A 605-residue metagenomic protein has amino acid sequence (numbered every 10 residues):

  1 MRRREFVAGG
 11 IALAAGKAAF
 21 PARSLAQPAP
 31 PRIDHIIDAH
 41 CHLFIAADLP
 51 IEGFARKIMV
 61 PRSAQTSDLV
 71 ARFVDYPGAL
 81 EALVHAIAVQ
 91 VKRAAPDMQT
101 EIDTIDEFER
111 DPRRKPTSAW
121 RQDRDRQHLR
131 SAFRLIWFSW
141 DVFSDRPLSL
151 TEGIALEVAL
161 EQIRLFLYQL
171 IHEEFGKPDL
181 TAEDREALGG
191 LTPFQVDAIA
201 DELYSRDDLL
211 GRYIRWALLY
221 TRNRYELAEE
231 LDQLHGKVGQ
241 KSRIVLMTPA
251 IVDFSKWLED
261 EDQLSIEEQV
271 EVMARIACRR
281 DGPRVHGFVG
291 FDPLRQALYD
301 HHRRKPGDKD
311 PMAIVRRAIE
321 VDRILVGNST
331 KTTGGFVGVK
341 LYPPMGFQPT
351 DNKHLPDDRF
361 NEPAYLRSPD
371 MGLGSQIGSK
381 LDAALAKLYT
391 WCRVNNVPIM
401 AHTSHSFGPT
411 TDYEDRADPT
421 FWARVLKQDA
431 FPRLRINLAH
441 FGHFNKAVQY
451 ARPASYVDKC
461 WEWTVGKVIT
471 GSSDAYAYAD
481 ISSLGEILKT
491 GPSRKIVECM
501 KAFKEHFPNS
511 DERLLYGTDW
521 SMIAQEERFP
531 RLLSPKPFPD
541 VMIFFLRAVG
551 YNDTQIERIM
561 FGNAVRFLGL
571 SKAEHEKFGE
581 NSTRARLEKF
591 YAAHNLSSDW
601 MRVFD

Functional and structural regions predicted by a protein language model:
E5-A26: N-terminal export signals
S24-Q27, R433-D605: H/E-rich (His + Asp/Glu) clusters that bind or coordinate divalent metals
L25-A55, M59, S63: Replace "His-x-His-based motif
I36-A46, M400-S404, L438-F441: Histidine-centered catalytic micro-motifs
C41, M59-R110, S118, D141 (+4 more regions): Divalent metal-dependent hydrolysis catalytic cores, especially in the metallo-beta-lactamase
S144-L150, I154, A159-I163, L167-L170 (+6 more regions): Active-site gating/metal-coordination segments in enzymes
L150-K237: Long, low-complexity, polar/charged, intrinsically disordered or flexibly structured peripheral segments
P193, D197, R206-L234, E259-I276 (+6 more regions): Well-ordered, non-membrane alpha-helical segments in soluble/globular domains
